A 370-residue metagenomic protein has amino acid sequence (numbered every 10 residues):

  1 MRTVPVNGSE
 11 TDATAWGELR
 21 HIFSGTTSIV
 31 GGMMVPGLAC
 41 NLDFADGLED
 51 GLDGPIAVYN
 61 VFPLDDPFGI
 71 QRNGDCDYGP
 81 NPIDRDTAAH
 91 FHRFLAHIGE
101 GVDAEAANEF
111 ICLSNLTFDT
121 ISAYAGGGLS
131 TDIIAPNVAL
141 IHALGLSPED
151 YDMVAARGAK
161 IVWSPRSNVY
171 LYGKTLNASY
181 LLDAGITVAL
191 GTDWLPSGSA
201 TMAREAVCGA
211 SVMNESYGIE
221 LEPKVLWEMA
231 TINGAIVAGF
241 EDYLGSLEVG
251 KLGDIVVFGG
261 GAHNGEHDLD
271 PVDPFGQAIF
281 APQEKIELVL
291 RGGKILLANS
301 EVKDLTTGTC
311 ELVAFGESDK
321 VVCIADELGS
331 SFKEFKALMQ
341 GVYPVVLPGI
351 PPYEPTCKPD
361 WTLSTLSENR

Functional and structural regions predicted by a protein language model:
M1, S147-P148, I219-E222, L297: General structural signal for secondary-structure boundaries
M1-D66, I83-R85, A200, E228-R370: Active-site microenvironment of metallo-dependent hydrolases
G31-P196: Active-site core of metal-dependent hydrolases
A96-I98, V102, A106, V162-W163 (+6 more regions): A short, terminal or domain-edge coil/loop segment
N115, T120-A123, L129-N137, K174-A262 (+2 more regions): His/Asp/Glu-enriched, well-ordered alpha-helical/loop segment that forms or immediately abuts the divalent-metal
